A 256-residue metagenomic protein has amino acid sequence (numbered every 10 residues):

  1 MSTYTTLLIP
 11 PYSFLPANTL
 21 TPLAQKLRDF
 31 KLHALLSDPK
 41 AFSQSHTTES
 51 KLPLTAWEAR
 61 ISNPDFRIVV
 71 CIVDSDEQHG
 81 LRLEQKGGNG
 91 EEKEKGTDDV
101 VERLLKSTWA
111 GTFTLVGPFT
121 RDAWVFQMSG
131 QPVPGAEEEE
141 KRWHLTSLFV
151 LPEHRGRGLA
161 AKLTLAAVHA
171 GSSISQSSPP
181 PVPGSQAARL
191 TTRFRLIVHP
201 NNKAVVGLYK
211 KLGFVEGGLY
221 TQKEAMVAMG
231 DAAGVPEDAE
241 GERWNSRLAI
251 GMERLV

Functional and structural regions predicted by a protein language model:
Y4-D29: A short beta-loop-alpha structural element at the N-terminal edge of CoA-dependent acyl/N-acetyltransferase catalytic
R28-D29, L35-E153, A166, A170-S177 (+1 more regions): Acetyl-CoA-dependent GNAT
R28-F30, A34, E224, P236-E237: Polytopic transmembrane helical bundles with strong interfacial aromatic enrichment
F66-I68, N245-G251: Short hydrophobic/aromatic beta-strand or adjacent loop that forms the aromatic wall/cage of a ligand/substrate-binding
D122, E138, S147, L151-K162 (+3 more regions): Conserved glycine-rich acetyl-CoA-binding loop
Q127-V133, D231-A239: Acidic, Ser/Thr- and Gly/Pro-rich intrinsically disordered linkers and low-complexity segments that flank or connect
P152-R155, A167-A170, S177-V206, L219-V235: Conserved beta-strand-loop-alpha-helix junction that forms the acyl-donor binding cleft
K210-Y220: Conserved acetyl-CoA-binding loop of GNAT-fold acetyltransferases
